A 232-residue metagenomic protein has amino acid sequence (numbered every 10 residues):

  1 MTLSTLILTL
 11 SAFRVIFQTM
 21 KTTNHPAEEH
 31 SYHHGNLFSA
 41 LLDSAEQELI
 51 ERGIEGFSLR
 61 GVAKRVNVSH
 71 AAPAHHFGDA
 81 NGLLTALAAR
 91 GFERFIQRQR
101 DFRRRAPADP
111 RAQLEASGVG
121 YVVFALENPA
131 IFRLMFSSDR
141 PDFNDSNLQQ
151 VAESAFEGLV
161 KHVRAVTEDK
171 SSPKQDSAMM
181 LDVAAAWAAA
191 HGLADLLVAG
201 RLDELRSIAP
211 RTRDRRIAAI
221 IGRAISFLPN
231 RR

Functional and structural regions predicted by a protein language model:
M1-N36, L228-R232: N-terminal intrinsically disordered/low-complexity leader segments
A40, S44, E51-G82, A86: Helix-turn-helix
L41-L49, G91, F95, Y121: Short hydrophobic clusters on alpha-helical segments that form packing/core surfaces in small helical domains
L49, L84-G91, M135, V151: Alpha-helical DNA-contacting segments of helix-turn-helix folds
A86, R100-I131, A152-F156, S172-D176 (+1 more regions): Hydrophobic alpha-helical connector segments
R100, F143-D169, M180-A184, R211-F227: Amphipathic alpha-helical packing segments from all-alpha helical-bundle domains
L126-F143, D195-D203: Amphipathic alpha-helical segments used for helix-helix packing
A165, A186-L205, R223-R232: Amphipathic C-terminal alpha-helical segment
